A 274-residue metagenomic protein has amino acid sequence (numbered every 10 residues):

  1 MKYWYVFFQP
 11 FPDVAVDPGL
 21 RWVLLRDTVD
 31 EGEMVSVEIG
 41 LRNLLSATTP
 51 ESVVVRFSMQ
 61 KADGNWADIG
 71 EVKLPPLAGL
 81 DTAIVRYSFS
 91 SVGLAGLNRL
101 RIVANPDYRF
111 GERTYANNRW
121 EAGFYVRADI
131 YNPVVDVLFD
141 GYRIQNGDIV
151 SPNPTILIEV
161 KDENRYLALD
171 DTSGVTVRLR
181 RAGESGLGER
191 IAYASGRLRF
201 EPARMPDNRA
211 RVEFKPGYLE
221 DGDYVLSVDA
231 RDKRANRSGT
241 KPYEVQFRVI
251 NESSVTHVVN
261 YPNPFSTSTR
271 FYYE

Functional and structural regions predicted by a protein language model:
M1-V225, D229-E252, H257: Extracellular/luminal regions of secreted and cell-surface proteins that mediate adhesion/ECM remodeling
Q246-E274: Glycine-centered coil/turn sites that cap beta-strands in beta-rich domains
